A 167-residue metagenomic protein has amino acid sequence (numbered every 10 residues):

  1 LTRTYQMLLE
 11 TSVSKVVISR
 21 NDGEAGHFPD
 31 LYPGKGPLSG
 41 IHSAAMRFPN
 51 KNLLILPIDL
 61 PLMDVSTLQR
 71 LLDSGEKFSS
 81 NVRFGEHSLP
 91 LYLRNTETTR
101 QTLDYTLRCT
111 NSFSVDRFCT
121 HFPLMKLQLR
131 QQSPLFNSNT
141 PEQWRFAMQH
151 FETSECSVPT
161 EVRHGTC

Functional and structural regions predicted by a protein language model:
L1-D22, V65-Q69: N-terminal glycine-rich phosphate-binding loop and ensuing alpha1 helix
G23-G34: Active-site regions of enzymes building and remodeling cell-envelope glycoconjugates
K35-S43: Glycine-rich, basic loop-to-helix element that forms the pyrophosphate-binding segment of sugar-nucleotide handling
L53-L54: Short aromatic/hydrophobic "clamp" motif used to bind/position activated sugar donors
P57-P61: The conserved acidic donor/metal-binding loop of glycosyltransferases
V65-H87: Conserved donor-nucleotide/metal-binding helix-loop-beta segment in metal-dependent transferases, i.e., the alpha-helix
S88-Q101: Conserved nucleotide-sugar donor-binding and metal-coordinating catalytic region shared by glycosyltransferases
N111-C167: Conserved alpha/beta core of the MobA/IspD/sugar-nucleotide pyrophosphorylase nucleotidyltransferase superfamily
